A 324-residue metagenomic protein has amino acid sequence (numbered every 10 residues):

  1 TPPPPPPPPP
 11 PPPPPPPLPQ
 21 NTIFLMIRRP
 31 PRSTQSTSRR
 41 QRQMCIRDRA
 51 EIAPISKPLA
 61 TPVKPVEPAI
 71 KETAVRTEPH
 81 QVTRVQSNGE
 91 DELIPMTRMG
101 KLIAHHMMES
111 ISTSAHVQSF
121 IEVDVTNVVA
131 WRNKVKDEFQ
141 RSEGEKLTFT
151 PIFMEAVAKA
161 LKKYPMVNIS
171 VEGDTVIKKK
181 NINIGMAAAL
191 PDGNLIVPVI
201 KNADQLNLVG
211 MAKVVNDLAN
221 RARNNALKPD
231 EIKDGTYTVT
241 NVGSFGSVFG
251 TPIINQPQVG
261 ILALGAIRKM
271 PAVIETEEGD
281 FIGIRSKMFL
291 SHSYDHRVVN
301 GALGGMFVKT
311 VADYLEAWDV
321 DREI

Functional and structural regions predicted by a protein language model:
T1-R42, I46-D48: Single conserved hydrophobic/aromatic residue that forms the stacking wall/gate of nucleotide- or nucleobase-binding
Q43, A50-I324: C-terminal catalytic/motor cores of large multi-domain enzyme assemblies
